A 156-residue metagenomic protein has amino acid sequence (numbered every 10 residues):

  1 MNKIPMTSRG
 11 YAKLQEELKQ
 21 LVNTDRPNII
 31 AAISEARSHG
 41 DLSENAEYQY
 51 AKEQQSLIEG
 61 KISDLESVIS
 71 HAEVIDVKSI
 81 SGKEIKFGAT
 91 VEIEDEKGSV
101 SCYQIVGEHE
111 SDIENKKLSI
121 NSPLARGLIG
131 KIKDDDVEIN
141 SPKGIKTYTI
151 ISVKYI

Functional and structural regions predicted by a protein language model:
M1-G60: N-terminal cationic and glycine-rich segments that engage phosphates or anionic surfaces
N2, S38, S70-H71, S81 (+1 more regions): Glycine-rich, flexible loop/turn motifs
K3, V153-I156: Short hydrophobic/aromatic patches at helix-to-coil boundaries
M6-Y11, L65-S67, C102, E110: Short amphipathic alpha-helical segments, especially helix-boundary/capping motifs
E17, K52-Q55, I62, V68 (+2 more regions): Generic alpha-helical hydrophobic packing signal
L21-T24, A32, A36, L65-A72 (+3 more regions): Conserved, well-folded catalytic cores of nucleic-acid-processing and energy-transducing macromolecular machines
A46-S79, K83: Internal alpha/beta loop-helix hairpins
I75-K154: Non-DNA-binding regulatory cores of transcription-related proteins, predominantly C-terminal effector-binding
